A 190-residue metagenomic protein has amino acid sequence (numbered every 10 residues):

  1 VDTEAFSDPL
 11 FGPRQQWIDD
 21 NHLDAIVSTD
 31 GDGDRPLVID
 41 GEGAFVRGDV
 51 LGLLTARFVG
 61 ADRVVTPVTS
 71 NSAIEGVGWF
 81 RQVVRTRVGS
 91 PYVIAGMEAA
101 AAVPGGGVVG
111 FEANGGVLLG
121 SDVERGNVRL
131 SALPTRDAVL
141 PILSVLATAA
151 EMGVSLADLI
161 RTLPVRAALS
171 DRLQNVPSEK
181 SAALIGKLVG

Functional and structural regions predicted by a protein language model:
V1-I39, E98: N-terminal small/polar loop signature for handling phosphorylated ligands or for N-terminal nucleophile
L23-A25, A61-G190: Phosphate-binding and adjacent anionic-ligand microenvironments
T29-G31, A44-V50, S131-A138: Short glycine/threonine-rich catalytic loop with a Thr-x-Gly-x-Asp
G31, G41-E42, V50, T69-S70 (+1 more regions): Short, ordered loop/turn segments at secondary-structure junctions
R35-G52, E75-V77, G120-S121: Short Gly/Thr/Asp-enriched flexible loops that form oxyanion-binding sites at enzyme active sites
L53-F58: A conserved helix-loop-strand patch within extracytoplasmic ligand-binding domains of the periplasmic binding
